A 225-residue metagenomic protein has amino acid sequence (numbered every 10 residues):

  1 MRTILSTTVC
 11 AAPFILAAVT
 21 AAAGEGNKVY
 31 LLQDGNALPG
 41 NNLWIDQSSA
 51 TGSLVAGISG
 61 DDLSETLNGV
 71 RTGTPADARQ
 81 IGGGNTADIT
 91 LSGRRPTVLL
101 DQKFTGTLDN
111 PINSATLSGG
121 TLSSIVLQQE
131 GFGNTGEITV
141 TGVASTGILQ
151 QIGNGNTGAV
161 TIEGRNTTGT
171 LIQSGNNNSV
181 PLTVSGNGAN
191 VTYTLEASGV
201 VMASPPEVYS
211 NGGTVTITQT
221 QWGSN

Functional and structural regions predicted by a protein language model:
M1-A23: Gram-negative bacterial Sec-dependent N-terminal signal peptides
A23-N225: Low-complexity repeat regions of mature extracellularly deployed or surface/particle-associated proteins
